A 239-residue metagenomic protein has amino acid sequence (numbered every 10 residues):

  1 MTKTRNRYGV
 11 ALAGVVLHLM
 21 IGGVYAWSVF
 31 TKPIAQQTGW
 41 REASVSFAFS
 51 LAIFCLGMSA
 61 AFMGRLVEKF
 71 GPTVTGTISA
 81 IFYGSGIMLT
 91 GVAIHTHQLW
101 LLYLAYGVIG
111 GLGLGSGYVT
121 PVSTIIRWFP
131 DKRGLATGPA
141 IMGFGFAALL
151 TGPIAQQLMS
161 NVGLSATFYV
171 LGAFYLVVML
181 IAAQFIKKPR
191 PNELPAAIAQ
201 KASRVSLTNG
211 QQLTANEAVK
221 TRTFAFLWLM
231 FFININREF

Functional and structural regions predicted by a protein language model:
H18-L19, G86, L99-G115, F232: Hydrophobic core of transmembrane alpha-helices in multi-pass small-molecule transporters, especially MFS/SLC-type
Y25, I53-A61, A148-L149: Residue-level signature of mid-helix packing/kink "hotspots" within the transmembrane helices of 12-pass Major
W27-K32, A136, N216-F239: Extracytoplasmic gate region of multi-pass secondary transporters
I34, L114-F129, A136-T137: Intracellular juxtamembrane helix-capping segments at the cytosolic ends of symmetry-related transmembrane helices
S59-P72: Helix-to-loop junctions at the C-terminal end of transmembrane segments in multipass secondary transporters
I81-T96: C-terminal ends and interior cores of transmembrane alpha-helices in multi-pass membrane transporters/permeases
F144-P191: Helix-loop-helix hairpin linking two adjacent transmembrane segments in secondary transporters
K188-Q212: Flexible cytoplasmic inter-helical loops of multi-pass small-molecule transporters
